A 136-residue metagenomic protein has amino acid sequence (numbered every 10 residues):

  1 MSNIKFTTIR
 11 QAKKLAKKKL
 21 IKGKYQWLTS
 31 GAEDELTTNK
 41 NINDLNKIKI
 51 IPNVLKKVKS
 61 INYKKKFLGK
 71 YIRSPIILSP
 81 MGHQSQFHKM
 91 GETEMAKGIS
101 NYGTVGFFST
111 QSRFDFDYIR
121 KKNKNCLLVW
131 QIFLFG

Functional and structural regions predicted by a protein language model:
S2-L68, I72: An N-cap/entry alpha-helix motif that binds or orients negatively charged groups
I21, L78, I99: Conserved, mostly hydrophobic/aromatic
K64, S79-P80, S112: Active-site microenvironments in enzyme catalytic cores
I76-S79, T104-F108, L128-I132: Hydrophobic faces of well-ordered beta-strands that scaffold small-molecule active sites in alpha/beta enzyme cores
M81-K89: N-terminal binding-site loop/beta-alpha segment at the start of enzyme catalytic domains that lines or forms
H88-K89, F108-C126, F135-G136: Active-site-adjacent beta->alpha loops and helix N-cap segments on the catalytic face of soluble alpha/beta enzymes
T93-K97, D117: Alpha-helical segments flanking ligand/cofactor-binding loops in enzyme cores
A96-T104, N123-L128: Short, surface-exposed connector motifs at secondary-structure boundaries
